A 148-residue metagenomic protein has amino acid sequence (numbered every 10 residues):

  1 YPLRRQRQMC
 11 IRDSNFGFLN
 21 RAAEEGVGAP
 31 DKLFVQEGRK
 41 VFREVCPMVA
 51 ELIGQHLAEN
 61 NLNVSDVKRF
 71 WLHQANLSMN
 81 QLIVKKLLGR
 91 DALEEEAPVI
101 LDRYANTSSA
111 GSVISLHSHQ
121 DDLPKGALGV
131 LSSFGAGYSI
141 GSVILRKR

Functional and structural regions predicted by a protein language model:
Y1, S14-G17, D31-L33, R39-K40 (+3 more regions): Flexible, active-site-adjacent loop/turn segments at secondary-structure boundaries
Y1-I11: Single conserved hydrophobic/aromatic residue that forms the stacking wall/gate of nucleotide- or nucleobase-binding
P2, E59-L62, D121: Structural motif
Q6, N63-D66, K125: Short loop/turn motifs at secondary-structure junctions
R12-K68, S78-L88, A92: Conserved active-site "lid/cap" helical segment
C46, A50, L57, K68-R148: Claisen-condensing/thiolase-fold acyl-transfer catalytic domains that form or cleave C-C bonds in fatty acid
